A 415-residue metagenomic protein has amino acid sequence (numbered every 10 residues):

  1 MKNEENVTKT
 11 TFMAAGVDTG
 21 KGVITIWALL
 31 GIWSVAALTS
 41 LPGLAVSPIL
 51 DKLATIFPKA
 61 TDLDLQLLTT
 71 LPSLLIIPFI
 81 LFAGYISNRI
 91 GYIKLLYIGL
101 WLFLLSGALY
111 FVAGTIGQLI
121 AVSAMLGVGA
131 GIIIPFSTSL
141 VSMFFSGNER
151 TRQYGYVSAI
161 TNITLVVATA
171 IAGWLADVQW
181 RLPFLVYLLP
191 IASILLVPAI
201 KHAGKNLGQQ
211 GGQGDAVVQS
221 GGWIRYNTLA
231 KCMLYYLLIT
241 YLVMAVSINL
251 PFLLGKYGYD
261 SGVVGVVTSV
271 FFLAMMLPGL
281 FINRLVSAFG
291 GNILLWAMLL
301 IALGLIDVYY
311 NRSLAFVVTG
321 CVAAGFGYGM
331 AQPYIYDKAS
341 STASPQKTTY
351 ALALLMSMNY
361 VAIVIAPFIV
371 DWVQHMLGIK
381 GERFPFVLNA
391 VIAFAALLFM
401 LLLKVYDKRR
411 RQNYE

Functional and structural regions predicted by a protein language model:
W27-K59, V246-P251, A366: Extracytoplasmic
P78-I116: Conserved MFS/SLC helix-loop-helix module at the cytosolic interface between two early adjacent transmembrane helices
F79-Y92, L277-G290, Q374: Helix-to-loop junctions at the C-terminal end of transmembrane segments in multipass secondary transporters
S106, G117-M125, A315-A323: Paired small-residue
I116, V122-T161: Cytoplasmic helix-loop-helix junction between adjacent transmembrane helices in 12-TM secondary transporters
G147-N148, R152, Y156-A199: Helix-loop-helix hairpin linking two adjacent transmembrane segments in secondary transporters
T228-S269, M275: Extracytoplasmic gate region of multi-pass secondary transporters
S340-I379: A late C-terminal transmembrane helix in Major Facilitator Superfamily
